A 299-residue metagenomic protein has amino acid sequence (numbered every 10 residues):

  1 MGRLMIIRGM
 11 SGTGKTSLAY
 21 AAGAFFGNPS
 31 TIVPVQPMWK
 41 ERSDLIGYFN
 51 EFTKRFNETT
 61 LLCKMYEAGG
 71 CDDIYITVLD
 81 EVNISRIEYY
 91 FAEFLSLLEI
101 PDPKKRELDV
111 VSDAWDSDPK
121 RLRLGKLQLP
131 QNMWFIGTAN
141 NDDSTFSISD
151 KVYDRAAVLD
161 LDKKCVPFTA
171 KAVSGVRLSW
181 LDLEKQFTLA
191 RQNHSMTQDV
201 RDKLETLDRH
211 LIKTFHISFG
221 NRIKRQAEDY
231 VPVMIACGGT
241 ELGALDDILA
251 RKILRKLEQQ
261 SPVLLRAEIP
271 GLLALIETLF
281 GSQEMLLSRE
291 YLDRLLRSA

Functional and structural regions predicted by a protein language model:
M1-L183: AAA+ P-loop NTPase catalytic core and its hallmark functional loops
K171-A299: Alpha-helical lid/collar subdomain of P-loop NTPases
